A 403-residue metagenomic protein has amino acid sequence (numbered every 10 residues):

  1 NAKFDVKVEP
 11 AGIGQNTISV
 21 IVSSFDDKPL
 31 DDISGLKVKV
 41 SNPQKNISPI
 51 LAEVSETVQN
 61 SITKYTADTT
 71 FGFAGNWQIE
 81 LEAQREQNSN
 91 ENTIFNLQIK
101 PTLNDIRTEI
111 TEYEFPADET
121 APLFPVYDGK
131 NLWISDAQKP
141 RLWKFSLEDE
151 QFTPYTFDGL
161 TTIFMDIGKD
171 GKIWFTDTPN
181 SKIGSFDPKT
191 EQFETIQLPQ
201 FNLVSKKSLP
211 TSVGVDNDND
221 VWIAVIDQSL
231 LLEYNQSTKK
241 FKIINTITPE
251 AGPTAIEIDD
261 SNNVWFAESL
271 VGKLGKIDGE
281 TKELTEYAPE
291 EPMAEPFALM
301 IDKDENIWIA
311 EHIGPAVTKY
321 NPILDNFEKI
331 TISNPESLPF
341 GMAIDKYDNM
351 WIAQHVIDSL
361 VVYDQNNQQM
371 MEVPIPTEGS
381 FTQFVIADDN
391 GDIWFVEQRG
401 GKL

Functional and structural regions predicted by a protein language model:
N1-R107, A224, T246, A288 (+2 more regions): N-terminal soluble domains immediately following signal/targeting peptides that reside in extracytoplasmic
T102-D118: A short helix->beta-strand "capping" segment at the edge of beta-propeller domains
I110-E114, T153-F157, E194-P199, K242-T246 (+3 more regions): Beta-propeller fold detector
P116-G129, D158-K169, W174, F201-D218 (+5 more regions): Beta-rich, blade/repeat-based domains predominating in secreted/periplasmic proteins but also intracellular
I134-Q138, F175-S181, I223-D227, V264-L270 (+3 more regions): Conserved beta-strand positions in repeat-built beta-propeller and related beta-rich domains
R141-W143, S181-S185, S229-E233, K273-K276 (+3 more regions): A short loop-to-beta-strand structural motif that recurs across blades of beta-propeller domains
S146-E150, D187-E191, N235-K239, D278-K282 (+2 more regions): Short loop/turn segments that connect beta-strands within beta-propeller blades
T211, W222-Q236, F241-I244, T248-G279 (+2 more regions): Solenoidal tandem-repeat scaffolds enriched in leucines and small polar residues
